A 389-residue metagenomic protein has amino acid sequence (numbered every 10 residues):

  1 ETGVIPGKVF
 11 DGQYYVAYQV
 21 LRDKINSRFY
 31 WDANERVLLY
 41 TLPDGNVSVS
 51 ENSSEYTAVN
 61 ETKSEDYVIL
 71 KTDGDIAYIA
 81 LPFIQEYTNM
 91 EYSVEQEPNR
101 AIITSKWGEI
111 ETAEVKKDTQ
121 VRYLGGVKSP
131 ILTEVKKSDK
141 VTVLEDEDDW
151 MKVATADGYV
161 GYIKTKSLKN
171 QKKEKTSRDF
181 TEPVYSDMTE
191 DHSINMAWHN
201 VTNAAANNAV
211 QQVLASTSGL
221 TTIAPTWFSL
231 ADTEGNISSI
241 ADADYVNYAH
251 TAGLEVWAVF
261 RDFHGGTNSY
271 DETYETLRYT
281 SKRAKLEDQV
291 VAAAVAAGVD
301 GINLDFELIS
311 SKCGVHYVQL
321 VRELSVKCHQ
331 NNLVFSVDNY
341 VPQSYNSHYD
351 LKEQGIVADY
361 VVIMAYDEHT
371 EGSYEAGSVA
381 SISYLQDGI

Functional and structural regions predicted by a protein language model:
E1-E147, S177-T189: Primary recognition of N-terminal secretory signal peptides and signal-anchoring hydrophobic helices
V4-D11, Y67-G74, A209-V213, L230-I237 (+3 more regions): Second-shell loop/turn segments in exported
Y40, S138, M151-T155, I163: SH3/SH3-like beta-barrel fold
K175-Q289: Glycan-recognition patch characteristic of GH18 chitinases/ENGases and related GlcNAc/peptidoglycan-binding proteins
T202-A204, F228-D232, D262-T267, L308-K312 (+2 more regions): Solvent-exposed loop/turn segments at secondary-structure junctions within structured extracellular/periplasmic domains
T221, D300, D359: Receiver (REC) domain switch/active-site residues of two-component response regulators
I223, L304, V361: Conserved, mostly hydrophobic/aromatic
T233-I240, D288, G314-I389: Substrate-binding surface in catalytic domains of secreted glycosidases
